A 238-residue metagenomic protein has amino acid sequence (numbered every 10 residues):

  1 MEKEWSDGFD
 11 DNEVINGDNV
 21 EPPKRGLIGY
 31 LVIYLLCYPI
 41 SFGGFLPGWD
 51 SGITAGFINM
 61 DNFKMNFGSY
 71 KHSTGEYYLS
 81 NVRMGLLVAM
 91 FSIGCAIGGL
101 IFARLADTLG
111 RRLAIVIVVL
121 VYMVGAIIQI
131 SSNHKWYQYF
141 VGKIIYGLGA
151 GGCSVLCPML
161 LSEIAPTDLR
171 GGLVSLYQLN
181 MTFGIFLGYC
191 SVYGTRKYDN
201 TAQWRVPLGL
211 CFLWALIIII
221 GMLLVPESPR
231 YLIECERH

Functional and structural regions predicted by a protein language model:
M1-R237: Transmembrane-helix signature of 12-pass secondary carriers
